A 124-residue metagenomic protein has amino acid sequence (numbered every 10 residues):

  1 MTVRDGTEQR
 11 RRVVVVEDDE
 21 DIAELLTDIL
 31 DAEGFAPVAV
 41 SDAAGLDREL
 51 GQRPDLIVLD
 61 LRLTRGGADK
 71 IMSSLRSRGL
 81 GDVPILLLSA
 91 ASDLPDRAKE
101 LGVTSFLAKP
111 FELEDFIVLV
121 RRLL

Functional and structural regions predicted by a protein language model:
M1-V14, E20, T27, E114-L124: Non-catalytic signal-transmission and effector/linker regions of two-component phosphorelay proteins
E17, S89: Conserved acidic carboxylate
E20-V38: Two-component/phosphorelay signaling modules centered on CheY-like receiver
A39-L56: Acidic, metal-coordinating helix/loop segments flanking the phosphotransfer/catalytic sites of two-component signaling
R53, G79-P84: His-Asp phosphorelay/catalytic-motif detector in bacterial-type signaling
D60-S74: Conserved phosphotransfer microenvironments
K70, A91-L107, V118: Alpha4 helix (beta4-alpha4-beta5 surface) of REC/receiver domains from two-component response regulators
